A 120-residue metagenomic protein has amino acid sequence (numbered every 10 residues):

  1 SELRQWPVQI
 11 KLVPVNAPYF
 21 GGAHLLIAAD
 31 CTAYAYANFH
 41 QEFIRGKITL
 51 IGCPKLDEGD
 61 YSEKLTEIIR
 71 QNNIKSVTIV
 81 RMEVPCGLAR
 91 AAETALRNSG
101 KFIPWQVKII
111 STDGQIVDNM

Functional and structural regions predicted by a protein language model:
S1-M120: Iron-sulfur-associated redox domains of electron-transfer enzymes in respiratory and anaerobic energy metabolism
